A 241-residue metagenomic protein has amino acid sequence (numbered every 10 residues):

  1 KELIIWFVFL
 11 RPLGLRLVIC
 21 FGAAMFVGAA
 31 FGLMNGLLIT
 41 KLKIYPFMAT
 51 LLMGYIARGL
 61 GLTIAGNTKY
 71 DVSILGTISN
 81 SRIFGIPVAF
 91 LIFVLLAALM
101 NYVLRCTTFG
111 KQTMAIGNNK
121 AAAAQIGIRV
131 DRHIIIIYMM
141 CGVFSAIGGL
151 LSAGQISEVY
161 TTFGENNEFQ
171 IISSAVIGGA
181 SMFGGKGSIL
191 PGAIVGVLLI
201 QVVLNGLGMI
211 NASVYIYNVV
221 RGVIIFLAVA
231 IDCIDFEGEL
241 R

Functional and structural regions predicted by a protein language model:
K1-L37, G185: Membrane-embedded helix boundary and interhelical linker motif in transport proteins
E2-I4, G61, S79, L104-R105 (+3 more regions): Inter-helical junctions in multi-pass inner-membrane proteins, predominant in energy-converting antiporter-like
R16-A24, F31, N35, F84-V159: Helix-loop-helix "hairpin" substructures at the membrane interface of multi-pass membrane proteins
M25, G54-G59, I92-V103, Y138-G148 (+3 more regions): Hydrophobic core segments of alpha-helical transmembrane domains in multi-pass membrane transport and ion-translocation
A30-K41, T63-I64, Y102, C106 (+6 more regions): Membrane-interface helix caps of multi-pass small-molecule transporters
L42, P46-T107, H133-I136, Q155-G164 (+1 more regions): Transmembrane helix-bundle core of multi-pass membrane transporters and related energy-transducing complexes
A121-Q125, R129-R132, V203-R241: Cytosolic-side transmembrane-helix boundaries in multi-pass membrane proteins
S145, V159-V219: Transmembrane alpha-helical segments in multi-pass inner-membrane proteins
